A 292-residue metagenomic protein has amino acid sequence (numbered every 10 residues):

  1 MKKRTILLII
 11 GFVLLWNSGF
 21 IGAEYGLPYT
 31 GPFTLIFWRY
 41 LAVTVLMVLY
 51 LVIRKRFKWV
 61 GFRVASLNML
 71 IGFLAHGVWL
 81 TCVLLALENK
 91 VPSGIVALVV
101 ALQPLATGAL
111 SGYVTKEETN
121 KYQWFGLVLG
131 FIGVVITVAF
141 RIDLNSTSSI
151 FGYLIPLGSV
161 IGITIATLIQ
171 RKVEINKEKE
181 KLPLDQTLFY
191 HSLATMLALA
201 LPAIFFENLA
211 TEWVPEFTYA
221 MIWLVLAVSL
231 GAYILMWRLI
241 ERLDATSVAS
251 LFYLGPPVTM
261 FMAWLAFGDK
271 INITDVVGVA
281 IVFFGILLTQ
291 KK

Functional and structural regions predicted by a protein language model:
M1-G11, F57, L102-I161, L168-R171 (+1 more regions): Juxtamembrane helix-loop boundary signature in multi-pass membrane transporters
K3-L8, L35-L49, L70, G126-I132 (+3 more regions): Hydrophobic alpha-helical transmembrane segments of multi-pass integral membrane proteins, especially transporters
L15, G19-F20, L51-V99, I136 (+1 more regions): Specific transmembrane alpha-helical segments of multi-pass solute transporters/efflux pumps, especially DMT/EamA
G22-Y29, L85-N89, V138-I150, N176 (+2 more regions): Membrane-interface helix termini and inter-helical loops of multi-pass transporters
Y25, V52, L85, N89 (+7 more regions): Membrane-interface helix caps of multi-pass small-molecule transporters
T34-I36, Y40-V45, V83-E118, Q123 (+1 more regions): Specific alpha-helical transmembrane segments that line the substrate/conduction pathway and gating interfaces
W38, I95-L102, Q170-M196, L226-L265: Helix-helix packing/entry segments at the starts of transmembrane helices
Y40-L41, V52, Y122, F217 (+1 more regions): C-terminal-most transmembrane helix of multi-pass membrane proteins
